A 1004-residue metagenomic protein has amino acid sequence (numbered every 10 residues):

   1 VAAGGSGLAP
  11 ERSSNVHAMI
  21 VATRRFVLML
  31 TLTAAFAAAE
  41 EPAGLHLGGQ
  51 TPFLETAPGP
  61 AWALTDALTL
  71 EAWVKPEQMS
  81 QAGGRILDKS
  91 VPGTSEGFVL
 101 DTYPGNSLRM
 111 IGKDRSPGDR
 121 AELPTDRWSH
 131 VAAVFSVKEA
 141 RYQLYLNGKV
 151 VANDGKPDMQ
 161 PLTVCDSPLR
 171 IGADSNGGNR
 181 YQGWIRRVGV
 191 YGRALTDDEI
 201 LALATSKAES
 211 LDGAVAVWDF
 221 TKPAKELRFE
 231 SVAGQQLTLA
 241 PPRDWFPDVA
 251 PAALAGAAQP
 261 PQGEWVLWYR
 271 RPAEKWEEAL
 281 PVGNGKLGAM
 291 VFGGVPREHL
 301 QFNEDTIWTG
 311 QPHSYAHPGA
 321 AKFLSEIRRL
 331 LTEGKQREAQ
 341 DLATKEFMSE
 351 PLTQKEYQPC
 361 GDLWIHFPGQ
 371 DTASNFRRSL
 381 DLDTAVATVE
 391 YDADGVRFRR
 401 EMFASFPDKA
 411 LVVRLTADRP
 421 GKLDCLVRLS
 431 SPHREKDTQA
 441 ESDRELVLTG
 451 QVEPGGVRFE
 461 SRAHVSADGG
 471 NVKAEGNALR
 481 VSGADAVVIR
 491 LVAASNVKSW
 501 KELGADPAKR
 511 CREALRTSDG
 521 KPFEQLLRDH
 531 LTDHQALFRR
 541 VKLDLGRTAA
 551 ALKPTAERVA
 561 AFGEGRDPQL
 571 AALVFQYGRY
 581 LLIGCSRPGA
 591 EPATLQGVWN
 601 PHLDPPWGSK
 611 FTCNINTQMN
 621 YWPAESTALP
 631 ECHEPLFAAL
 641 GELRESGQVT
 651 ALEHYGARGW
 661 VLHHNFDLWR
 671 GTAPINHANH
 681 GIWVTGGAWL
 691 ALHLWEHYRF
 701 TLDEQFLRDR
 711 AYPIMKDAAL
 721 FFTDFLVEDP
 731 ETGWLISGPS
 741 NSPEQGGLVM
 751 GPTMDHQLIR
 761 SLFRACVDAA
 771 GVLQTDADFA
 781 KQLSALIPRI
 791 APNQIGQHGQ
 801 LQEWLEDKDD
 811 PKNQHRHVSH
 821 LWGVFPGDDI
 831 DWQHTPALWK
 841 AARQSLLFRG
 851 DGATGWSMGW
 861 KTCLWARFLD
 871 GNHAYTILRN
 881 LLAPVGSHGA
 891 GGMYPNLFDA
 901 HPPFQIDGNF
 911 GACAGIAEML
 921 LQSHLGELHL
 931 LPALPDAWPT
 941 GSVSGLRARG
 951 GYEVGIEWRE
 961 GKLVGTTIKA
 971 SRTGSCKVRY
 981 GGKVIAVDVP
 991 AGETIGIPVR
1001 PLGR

Functional and structural regions predicted by a protein language model:
S14-V27: Bacterial N-terminal signal peptides that target proteins for export
R25-A35: Bacterial N-terminal signal peptides
E40-A253: Extracellular glycan-associated modules
L254-N679, E696-Y698, K716-L720, P730 (+7 more regions): Aromatic-residue-lined binding/catalytic grooves and analogous aromatic/hydrophobic interfacial grooves in multimeric
M348, L352-P368, T372, I906-R949 (+1 more regions): Catalytic cores of secreted or luminal carbohydrate-active enzymes
G597, P601-H602, L735-S737, F848-A912 (+1 more regions): C-terminal catalytic domain of Rieske-type non-heme iron oxygenases
I615-E625, W683-W695, M754-A765, S819-D828 (+2 more regions): Well-ordered alpha-helical segments within folded domains of soluble proteins
D717-A769: Acidic/histidine-rich catalytic neighborhood
